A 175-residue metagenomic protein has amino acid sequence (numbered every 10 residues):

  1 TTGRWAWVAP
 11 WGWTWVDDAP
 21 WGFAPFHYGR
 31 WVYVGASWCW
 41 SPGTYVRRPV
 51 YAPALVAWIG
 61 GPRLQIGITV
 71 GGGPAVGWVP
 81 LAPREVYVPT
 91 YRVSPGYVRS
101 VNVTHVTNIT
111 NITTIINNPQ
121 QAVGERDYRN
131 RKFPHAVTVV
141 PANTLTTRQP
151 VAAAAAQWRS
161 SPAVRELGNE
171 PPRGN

Functional and structural regions predicted by a protein language model:
T1-N175: Low-complexity, repeat-rich tail regions
